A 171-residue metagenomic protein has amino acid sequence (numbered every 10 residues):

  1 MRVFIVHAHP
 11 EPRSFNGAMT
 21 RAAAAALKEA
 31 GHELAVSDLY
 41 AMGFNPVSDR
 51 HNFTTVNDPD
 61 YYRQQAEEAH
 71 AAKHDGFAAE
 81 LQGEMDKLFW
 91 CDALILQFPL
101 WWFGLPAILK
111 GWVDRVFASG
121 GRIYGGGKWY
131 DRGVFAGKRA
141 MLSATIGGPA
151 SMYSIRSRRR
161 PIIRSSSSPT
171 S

Functional and structural regions predicted by a protein language model:
M1-R122: N-terminal beta1-alpha1-beta2 submodule of the flavodoxin-like/Rossmannoid cofactor-binding fold
F77-D86, W90, F103-S171: FMN-binding flavodoxin-like domain, especially the glycine-rich phosphate-binding loop
